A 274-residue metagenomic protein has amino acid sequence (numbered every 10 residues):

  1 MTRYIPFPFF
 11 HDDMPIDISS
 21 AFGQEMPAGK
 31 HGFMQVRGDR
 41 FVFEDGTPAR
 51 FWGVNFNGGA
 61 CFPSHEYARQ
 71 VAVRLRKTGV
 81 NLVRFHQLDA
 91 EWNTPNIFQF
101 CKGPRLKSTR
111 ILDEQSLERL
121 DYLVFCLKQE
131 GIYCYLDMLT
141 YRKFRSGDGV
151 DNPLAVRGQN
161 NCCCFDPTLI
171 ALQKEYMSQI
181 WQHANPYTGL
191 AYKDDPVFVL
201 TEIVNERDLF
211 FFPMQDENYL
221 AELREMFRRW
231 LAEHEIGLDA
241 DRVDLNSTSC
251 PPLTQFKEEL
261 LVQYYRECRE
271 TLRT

Functional and structural regions predicted by a protein language model:
M1-K30: N-terminal pre-domain segments of enzymes
G29-T274: Active-site mouth of glycoside hydrolases
